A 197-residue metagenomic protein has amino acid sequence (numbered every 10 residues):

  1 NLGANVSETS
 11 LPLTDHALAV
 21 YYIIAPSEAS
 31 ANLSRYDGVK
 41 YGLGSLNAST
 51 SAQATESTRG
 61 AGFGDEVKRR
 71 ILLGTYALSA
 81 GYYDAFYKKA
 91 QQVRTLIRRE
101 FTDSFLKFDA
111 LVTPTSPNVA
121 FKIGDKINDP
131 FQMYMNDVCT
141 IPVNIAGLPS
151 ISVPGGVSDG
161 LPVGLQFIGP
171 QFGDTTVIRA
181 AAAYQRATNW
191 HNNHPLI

Functional and structural regions predicted by a protein language model:
N1, N5, R35, K40 (+3 more regions): Structural helix-boundary/capping segments
N1-S30, R35, K107: Gly/Ser-rich, acidic/histidine-flanked active-site/gating loops
V20-Y21, V67-T75: Short alpha-helical scaffolding segments that buttress acidic/His motifs in well-ordered protein cores
I23-E28, D129-F131, G169-P170: Short, hinge-like loop/turn segments at secondary-structure boundaries
G42-R69: Glycine-rich phosphate/pyrophosphate-binding loop and adjacent beta-alpha nucleotide/cofactor-binding cores
L46-T50, A85, K89, V93 (+1 more regions): Short, surface-exposed loop/helix-turn segments at secondary-structure junctions that function as lids/hinges flanking
